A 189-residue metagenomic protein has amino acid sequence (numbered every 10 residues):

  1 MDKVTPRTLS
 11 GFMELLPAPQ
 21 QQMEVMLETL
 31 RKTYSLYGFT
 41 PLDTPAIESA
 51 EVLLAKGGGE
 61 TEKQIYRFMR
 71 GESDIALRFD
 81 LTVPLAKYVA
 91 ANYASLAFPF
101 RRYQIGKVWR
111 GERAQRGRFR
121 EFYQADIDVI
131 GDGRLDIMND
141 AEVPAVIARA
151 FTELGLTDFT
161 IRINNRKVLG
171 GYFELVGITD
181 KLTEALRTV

Functional and structural regions predicted by a protein language model:
M1-V189: Extended, charged alpha-beta segments that form solvent-exposed binding/catalytic grooves in nucleic-acid-handling
